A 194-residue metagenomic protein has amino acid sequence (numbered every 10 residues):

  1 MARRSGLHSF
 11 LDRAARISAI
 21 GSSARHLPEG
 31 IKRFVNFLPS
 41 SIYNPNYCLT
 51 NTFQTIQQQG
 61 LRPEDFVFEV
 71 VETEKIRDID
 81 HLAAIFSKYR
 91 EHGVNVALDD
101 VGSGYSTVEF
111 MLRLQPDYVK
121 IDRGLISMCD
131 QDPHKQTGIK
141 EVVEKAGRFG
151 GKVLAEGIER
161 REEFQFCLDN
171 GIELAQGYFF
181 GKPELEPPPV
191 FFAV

Functional and structural regions predicted by a protein language model:
M1-G6, I42, C48-L49, E186-V194: C-di-GMP signaling machinery
A2-S5, H26-K32, K88, V194: Intrinsically disordered, low-complexity terminal regulatory regions
S9-H81: Catalytic core of bacterial c-di-GMP phosphodiesterases, primarily the EAL and HD-GYP domains, capturing alpha-helical
F10, D65-E74, G93-G102, C129-D130 (+1 more regions): Catalytic beta/alpha-barrel core
A15, A19, V35, F68 (+4 more regions): Conserved, mostly hydrophobic/aromatic
T50-Q54, H81-E91, E109, T137 (+1 more regions): Alpha-helical scaffolding segments of alpha/beta enzyme cores, especially the outer helices of TIM-barrel or partial
V71-I76, Y105-V194: EAL-family c-di-GMP phosphodiesterase catalytic domain
I85-L98, A146-A155: Short beta-strand/loop segments at the ligand-binding rim of alpha/beta enzyme cores
